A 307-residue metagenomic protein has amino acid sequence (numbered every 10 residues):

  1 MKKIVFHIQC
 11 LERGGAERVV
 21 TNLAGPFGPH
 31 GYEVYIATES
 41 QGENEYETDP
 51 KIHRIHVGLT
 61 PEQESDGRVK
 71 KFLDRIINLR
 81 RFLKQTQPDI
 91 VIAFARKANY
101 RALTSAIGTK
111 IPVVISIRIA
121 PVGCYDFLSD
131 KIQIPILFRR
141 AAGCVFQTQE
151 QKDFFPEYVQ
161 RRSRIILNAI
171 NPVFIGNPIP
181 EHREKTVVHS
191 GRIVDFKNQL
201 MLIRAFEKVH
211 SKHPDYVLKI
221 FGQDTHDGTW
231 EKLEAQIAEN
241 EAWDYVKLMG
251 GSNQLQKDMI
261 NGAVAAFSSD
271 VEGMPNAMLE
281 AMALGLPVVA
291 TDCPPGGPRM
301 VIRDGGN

Functional and structural regions predicted by a protein language model:
F6-G14, R18-N22, P26-D66, F154-P156 (+1 more regions): N-terminal strand-loop element at the rim of the active site of nucleotide-sugar-dependent glycosyltransferases
E17-N22, Y100, K185, V194-S211 (+1 more regions): A conserved mid-protein helix/loop that constitutes part of the nucleotide-sugar donor-binding site
E45-E47, K219-W243: Short, structured helix-loop element that forms part of the nucleotide-activated donor/catalytic region
A93-N99, I117: Short His-centered aromatic/hydrophobic patch
R139-N177: Donor nucleotide-sugar binding/catalytic pocket of nucleotide-sugar-dependent glycosyltransferases
G251, D270: Aromatic "clamp/platform" in nucleotide-sugar-dependent glycosyltransferases that forms part of the donor/acceptor
P287-T291: Short hydrophobic beta-strand element within catalytic cores of glycosyltransferases and related nucleotide-activated
D292-G305: Short acidic/histidine- and often glycine-rich active-site loop of Leloir-type glycosyltransferases that engages
